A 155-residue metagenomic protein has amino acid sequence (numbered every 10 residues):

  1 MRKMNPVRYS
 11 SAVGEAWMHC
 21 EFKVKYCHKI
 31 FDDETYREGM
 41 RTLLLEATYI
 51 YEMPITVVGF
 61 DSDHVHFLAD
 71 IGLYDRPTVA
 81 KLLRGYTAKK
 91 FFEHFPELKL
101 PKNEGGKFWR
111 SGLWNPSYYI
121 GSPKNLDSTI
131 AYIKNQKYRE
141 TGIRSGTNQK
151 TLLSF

Functional and structural regions predicted by a protein language model:
M1-F155: Basic nucleic-acid-binding interfaces
